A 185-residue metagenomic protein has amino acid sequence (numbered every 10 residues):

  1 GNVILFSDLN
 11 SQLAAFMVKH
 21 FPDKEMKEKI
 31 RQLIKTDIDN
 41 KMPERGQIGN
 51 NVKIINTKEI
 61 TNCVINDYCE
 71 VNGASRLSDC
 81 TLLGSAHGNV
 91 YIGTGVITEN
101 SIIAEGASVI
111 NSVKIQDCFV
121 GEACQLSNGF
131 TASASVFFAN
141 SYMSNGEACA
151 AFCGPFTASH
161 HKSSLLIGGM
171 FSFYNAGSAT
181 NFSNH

Functional and structural regions predicted by a protein language model:
G1-G46, N50-N51: Terminal amphipathic alpha-helical/low-complexity segments used for targeting or macromolecular assembly
D39-H185: Structural signal for interior beta-strand "rungs" in well-ordered beta-sheet cores of soluble enzyme domains
